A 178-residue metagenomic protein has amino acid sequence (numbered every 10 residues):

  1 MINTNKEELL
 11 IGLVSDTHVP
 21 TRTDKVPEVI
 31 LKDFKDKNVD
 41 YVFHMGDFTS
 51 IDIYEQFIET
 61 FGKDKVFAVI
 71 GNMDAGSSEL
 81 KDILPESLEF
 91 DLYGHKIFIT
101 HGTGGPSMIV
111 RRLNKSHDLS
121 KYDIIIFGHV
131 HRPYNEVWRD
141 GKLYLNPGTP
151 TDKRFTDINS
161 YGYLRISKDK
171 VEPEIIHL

Functional and structural regions predicted by a protein language model:
M1-Q56, S77-I83, D157-N159: N-terminal active-site segment of His-dependent metallophosphoesterases
I2-E8, D36, E89-Y93, S120-Y122 (+1 more regions): Binuclear metal-dependent phosphoesterase catalytic core
L13-S15, Y41-D47, V66-N72, I99-H101 (+2 more regions): Active-site neighborhood of phospho(di)ester-bond hydrolases with catalytic His/Asp-centered motifs
H18-R22, F48-I53, M73-E79, G104-I109 (+2 more regions): Active-site environment of divalent metal-dependent phosphoester hydrolases
K37, I58-V69, D140-K142: Short acidic, glycine/proline-enriched helix-loop-strand junctions
I53-F57, R112-K115: A short acidic, amphipathic alpha-helical/loop segment
K63-S107: Helix-adjacent hinge/juxtasegments
G94-V130: Internal catalytic-core helix/loop-beta-alpha segment that presents or stabilizes conserved functional determinants
